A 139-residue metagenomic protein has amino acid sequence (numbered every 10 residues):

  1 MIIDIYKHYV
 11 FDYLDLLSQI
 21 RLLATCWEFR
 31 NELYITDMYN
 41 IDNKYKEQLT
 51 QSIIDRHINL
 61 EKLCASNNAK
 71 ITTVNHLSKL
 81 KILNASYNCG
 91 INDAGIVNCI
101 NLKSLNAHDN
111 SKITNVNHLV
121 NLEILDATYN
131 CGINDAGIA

Functional and structural regions predicted by a protein language model:
M1-E28: N-terminal Skp1-binding subsegment of the F-box domain
L17-R21, R30-I53: Hydrophobic regular-secondary-structure patch
L33, H57-I58, S78, C99-I100: A structural signal for short coil/turn segments at secondary-structure junctions
I41-Q48, C64-K70, N84-I91, N106-K112 (+2 more regions): Concave beta-strand-loop units of leucine-rich repeat
T50-D55, I71-H76, D93-V97, I113-H118 (+1 more regions): Short, T/G/N/S-enriched strand-turn elements that build extracellular solenoid repeat scaffolds
S52-A65: N-terminal adaptor/linker regions at the entrance to substrate-recognition repeat cores in CRL/SCF substrate receptors
